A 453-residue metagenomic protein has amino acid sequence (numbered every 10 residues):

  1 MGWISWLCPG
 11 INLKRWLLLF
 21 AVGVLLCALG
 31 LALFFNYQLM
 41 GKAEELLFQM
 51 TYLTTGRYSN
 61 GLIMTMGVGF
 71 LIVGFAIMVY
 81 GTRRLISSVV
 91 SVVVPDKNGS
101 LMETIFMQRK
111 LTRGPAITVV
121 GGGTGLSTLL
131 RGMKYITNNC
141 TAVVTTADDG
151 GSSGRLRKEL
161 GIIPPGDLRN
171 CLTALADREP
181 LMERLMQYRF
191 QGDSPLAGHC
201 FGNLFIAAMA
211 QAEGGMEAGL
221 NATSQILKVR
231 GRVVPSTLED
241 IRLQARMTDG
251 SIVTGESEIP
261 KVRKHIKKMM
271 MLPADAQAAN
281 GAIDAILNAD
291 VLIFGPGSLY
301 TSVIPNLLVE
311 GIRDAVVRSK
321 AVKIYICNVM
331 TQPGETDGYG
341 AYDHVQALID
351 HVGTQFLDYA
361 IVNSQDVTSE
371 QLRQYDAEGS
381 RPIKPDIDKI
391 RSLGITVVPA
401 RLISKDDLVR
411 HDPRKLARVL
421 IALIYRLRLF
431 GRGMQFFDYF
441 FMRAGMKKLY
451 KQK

Functional and structural regions predicted by a protein language model:
M1-K97, T145-R263, I421, M434-Q452: Electropositive, gly/pro-rich neighborhoods at or near active sites that engage anionic ligands
G2-K14, G338-K453: C-terminal functional extensions of proteins
S87-T118: N-terminal signal-anchor transmembrane helix
T104-R113, Y135-I136, T141-P164, R263 (+6 more regions): Conserved phosphate- and dinucleotide-binding cores of soluble alpha/beta proteins, encompassing both enzyme active
K110-T137: Acidic, Ser/Thr-rich low-complexity segments on the non-lumenal side of membrane proteins
A116-I117, V291, V322, Y359: Structural motif
L185-Q211, G297-I304, M330-T336, V367 (+1 more regions): Glycine-rich phosphate/diphosphate-binding loops and the adjacent beta-loop-alpha structural elements that coordinate
P235, E239-S298: Active-site gating loop/helix substructures
